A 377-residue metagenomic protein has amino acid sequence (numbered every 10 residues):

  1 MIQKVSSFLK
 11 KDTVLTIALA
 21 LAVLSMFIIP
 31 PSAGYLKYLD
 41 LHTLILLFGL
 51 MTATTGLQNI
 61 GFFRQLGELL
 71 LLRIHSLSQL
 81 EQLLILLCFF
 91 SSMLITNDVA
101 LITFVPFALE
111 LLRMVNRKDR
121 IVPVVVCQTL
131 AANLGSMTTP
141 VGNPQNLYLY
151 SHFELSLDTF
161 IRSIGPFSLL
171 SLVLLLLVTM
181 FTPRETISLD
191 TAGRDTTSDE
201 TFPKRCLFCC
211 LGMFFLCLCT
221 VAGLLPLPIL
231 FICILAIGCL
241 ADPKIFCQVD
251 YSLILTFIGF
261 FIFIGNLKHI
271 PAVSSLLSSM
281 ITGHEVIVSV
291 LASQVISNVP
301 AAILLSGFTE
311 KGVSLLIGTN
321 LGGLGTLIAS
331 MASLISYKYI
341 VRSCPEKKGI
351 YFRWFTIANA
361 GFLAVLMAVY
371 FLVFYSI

Functional and structural regions predicted by a protein language model:
I2, D158-F202, L334-I377: Juxtamembrane and boundary regions of transmembrane helices in multi-pass small-molecule transporters and channels
I2-G34, L46-G61, M180-R184, L216-K244 (+3 more regions): Structural signal for alpha-helical transmembrane segments and their membrane-water exit/capping regions in multi-pass
V5-K11, A33-T43, L155-F167, D199-P203 (+4 more regions): Interfacial loop-to-helix junctions that mark the boundaries of transmembrane helices in multi-pass membrane
V14-L15, L41-H42, E68-Q79, I121-L130 (+3 more regions): Cytoplasmic-side transmembrane-helix entry/capping segments in multi-pass membrane proteins
Y38, I60, R64-G67, G212-E310: Transmembrane helical segments that form the transport core of multi-pass membrane transport proteins
D40-T43, L72-I85, M114-V124, K204-F208 (+2 more regions): Membrane-interfacial loop-to-helix junctions in multi-pass transporters
S78-L83, M114-C127, L155-G165, K311-L324 (+1 more regions): Membrane-interface alpha-helices at helix entry/exit sites of multi-pass transporters
L86, F90-M137, Y148, I303-I317 (+2 more regions): Hydrophobic transmembrane alpha-helices that form the pore/transport pathway of multi-pass ion and small-solute
